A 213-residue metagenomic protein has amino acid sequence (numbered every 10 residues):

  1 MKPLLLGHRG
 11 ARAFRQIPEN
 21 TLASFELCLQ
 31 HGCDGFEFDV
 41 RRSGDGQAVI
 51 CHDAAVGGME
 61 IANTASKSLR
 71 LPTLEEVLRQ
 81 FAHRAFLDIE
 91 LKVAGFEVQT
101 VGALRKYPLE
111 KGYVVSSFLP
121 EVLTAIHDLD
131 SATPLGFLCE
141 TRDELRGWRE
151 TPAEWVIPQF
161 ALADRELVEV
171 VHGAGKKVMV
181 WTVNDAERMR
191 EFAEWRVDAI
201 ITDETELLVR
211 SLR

Functional and structural regions predicted by a protein language model:
M1-R12, L27-Q30, D34, V40-F86 (+4 more regions): An active-site metal/cofactor-coordinating segment within enzyme catalytic domains
R12-A13, A163: Glycine-/small-residue-rich active-site loops that bind phosphorylated ligands and cofactors
A13-E19: A short, glycine/small-residue-rich beta-strand->loop->alpha-helix junction that serves as a flexible
F14, H31, G35, L123-T124 (+1 more regions): Hydrophobic alpha-helical elements and their junctions with loops/disorder across both membrane and soluble proteins
A23-S24: Short amphipathic alpha-helix
N63, P72-R213: Short loop-to-alpha-helix "cap/lid" segments that border enzyme active sites across diverse enzyme classes
